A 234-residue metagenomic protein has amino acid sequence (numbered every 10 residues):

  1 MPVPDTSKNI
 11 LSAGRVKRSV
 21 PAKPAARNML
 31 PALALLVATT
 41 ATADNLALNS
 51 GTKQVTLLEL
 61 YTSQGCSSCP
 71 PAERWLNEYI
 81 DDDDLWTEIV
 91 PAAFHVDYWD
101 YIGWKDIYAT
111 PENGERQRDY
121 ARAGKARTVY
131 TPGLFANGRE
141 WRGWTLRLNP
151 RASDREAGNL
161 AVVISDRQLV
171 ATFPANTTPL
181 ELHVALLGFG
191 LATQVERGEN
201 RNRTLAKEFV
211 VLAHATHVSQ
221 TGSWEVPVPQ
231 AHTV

Functional and structural regions predicted by a protein language model:
M1-P24: N-terminal secretory signal peptides that target proteins for export/translocation
A26-A38: Bacterial N-terminal signal peptides
A41-N45: Boundary at the C-terminal end of the N-terminal hydrophobic targeting segment
T52-S67: Short active-site neighborhood of thiol/selenol oxidoreductases, capturing the structured segment around
P70-D84: Typically the conserved alpha-helix immediately C-terminal to a functionally engaged Cys/Sec in thioredoxin-like
E73-N77, A93, G114-R118: Extracytoplasmic/secreted envelope proteins and their assembly/folding machinery, especially bacterial periplasmic
W86-G114: Thiol-based oxidoreductase modules, predominantly thioredoxin-like and allied folds used for disulfide exchange
I107-G133, R139-V234: Short, conserved sequence motifs used for protein processing/export or organelle targeting and for catalysis
